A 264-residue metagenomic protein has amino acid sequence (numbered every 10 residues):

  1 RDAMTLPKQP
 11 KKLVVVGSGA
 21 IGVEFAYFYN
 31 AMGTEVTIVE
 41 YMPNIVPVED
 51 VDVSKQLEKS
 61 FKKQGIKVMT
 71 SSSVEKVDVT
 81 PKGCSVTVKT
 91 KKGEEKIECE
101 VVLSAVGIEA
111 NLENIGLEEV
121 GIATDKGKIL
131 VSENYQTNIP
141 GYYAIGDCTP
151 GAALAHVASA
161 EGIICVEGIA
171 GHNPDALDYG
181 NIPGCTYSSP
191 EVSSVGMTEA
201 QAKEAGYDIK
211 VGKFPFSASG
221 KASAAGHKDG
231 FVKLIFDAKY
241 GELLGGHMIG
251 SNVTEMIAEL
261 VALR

Functional and structural regions predicted by a protein language model:
R1-P10, K96-G171: FAD-site-proximal beta/loop scaffold in flavoenzymes
M4-T5, P10-V14, A20-E94, G151-S159 (+1 more regions): Rossmann-like dinucleotide-binding cores of NAD(P)H-dependent redox enzymes
V23-E24, Y29, V46, N111-N114 (+3 more regions): Glycine/Thr-rich phosphate-binding loops of Rossmann-like dinucleotide-binding domains
E35, K67, A123, D208-K210: Conserved beta-strand segments of alpha/beta enzyme cores
K76, G121, N134, K233-I235: Short, surface-exposed charged micro-motifs
T80, V120-I122, A224-D229: Short loop/turn motifs at secondary-structure junctions and domain boundaries
V88-K92, E133, A238: Short acidic, glycine-rich loop/turn motifs
A170-G171, I182, Y187-R264: Flexible, glycine-rich terminal cap/loop adjacent to redox cofactors in electron-transfer oxidoreductases
